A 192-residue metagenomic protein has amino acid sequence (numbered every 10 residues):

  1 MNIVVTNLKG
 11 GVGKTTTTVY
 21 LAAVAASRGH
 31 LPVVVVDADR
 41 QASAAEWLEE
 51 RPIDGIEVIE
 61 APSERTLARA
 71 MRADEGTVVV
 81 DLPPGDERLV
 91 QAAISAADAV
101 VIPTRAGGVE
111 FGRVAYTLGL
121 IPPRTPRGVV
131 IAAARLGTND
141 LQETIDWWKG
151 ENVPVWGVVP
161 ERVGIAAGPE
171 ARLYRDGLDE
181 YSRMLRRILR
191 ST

Functional and structural regions predicted by a protein language model:
N2-V12, V19-Q91, A166-Y174: P-loop/Walker-type NTP enzyme "switch/lid" segment
V19, Y174-L189: Short, amphipathic alpha-helical "lid/cap" segments that border enzyme active or binding sites
A26, G119-T125, W147-V153: Arginine/glycine-rich "motif VI" loop of SF2 helicases in the C-terminal RecA-like domain
A42-E46, L136-Q142: Short, charged/polar "capping" segments at the starts of alpha-helices and the immediately preceding loops
V78, V100-V101, R127: Short, well-ordered beta-strand core segments
G85-G108, V114-A115: Inter-motif core of Ras-like GTPase G domains
F111-A133: Conserved C-terminal guanine-recognition region of P-loop GTPase G domains, centered on the G4
R135-G137, T144-Y174, R187-T192: Beta-strand-loop-alpha "switch" segments that mediate conformational coupling across diverse proteins
